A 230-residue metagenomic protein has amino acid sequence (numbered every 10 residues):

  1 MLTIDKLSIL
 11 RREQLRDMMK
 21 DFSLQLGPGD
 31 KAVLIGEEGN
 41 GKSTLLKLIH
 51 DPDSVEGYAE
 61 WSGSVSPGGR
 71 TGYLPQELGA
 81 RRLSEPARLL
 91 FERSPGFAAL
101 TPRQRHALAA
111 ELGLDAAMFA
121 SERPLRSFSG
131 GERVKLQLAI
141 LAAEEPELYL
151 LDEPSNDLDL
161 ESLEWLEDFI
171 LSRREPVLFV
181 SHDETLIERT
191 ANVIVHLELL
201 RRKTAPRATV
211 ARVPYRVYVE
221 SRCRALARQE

Functional and structural regions predicted by a protein language model:
M1-Q229: ABC ATP-binding cassette signature C-motif
